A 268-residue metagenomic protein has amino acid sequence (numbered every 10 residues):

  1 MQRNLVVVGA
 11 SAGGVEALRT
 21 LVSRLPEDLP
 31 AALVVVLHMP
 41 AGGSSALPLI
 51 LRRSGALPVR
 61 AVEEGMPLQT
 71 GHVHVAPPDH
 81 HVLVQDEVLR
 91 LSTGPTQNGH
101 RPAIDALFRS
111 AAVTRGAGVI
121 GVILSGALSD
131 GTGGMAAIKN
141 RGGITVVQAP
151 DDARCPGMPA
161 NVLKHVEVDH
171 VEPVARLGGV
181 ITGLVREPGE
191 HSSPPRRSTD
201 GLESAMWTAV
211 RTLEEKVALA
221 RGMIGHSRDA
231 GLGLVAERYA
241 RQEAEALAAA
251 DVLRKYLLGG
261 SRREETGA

Functional and structural regions predicted by a protein language model:
M1-R196: Conserved acid/base catalytic micro-environments in cytosolic active-site loops
E190-A268: Long, non-catalytic architectural segments outside compact domain cores
